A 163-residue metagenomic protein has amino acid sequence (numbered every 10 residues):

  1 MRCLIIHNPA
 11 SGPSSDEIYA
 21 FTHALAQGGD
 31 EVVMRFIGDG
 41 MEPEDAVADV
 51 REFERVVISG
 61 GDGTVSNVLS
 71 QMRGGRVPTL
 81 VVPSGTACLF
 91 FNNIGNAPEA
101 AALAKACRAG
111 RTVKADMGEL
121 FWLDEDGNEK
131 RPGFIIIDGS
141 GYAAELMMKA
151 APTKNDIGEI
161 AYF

Functional and structural regions predicted by a protein language model:
M1-S59, S66, S70, G74 (+1 more regions): ATP/NTP phosphate-donor binding region
I6, A10, R35-I37, G74-F163: Catalytic core of DAGKc-family lipid kinases
G60-G61, S84: Glycine-rich Rossmann-fold phosphate-binding loop(s) that bind the pyrophosphate of adenine dinucleotide cofactors
V65-V68, C88-F90: Short active-site-adjacent helix-start/loop capping segments
